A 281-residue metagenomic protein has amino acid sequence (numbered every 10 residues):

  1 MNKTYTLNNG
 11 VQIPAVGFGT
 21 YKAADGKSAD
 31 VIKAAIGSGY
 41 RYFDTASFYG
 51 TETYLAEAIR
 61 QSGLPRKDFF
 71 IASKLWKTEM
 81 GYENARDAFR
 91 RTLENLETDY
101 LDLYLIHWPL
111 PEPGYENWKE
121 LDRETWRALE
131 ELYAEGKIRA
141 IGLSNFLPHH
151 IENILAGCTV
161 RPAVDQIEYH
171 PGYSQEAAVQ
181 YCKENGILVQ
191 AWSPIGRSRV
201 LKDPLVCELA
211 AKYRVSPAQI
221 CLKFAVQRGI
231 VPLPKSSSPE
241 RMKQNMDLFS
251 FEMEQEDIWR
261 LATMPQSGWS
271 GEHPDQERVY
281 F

Functional and structural regions predicted by a protein language model:
M1-F69, G196, F281: N-terminal binding-site loop/beta-alpha segment at the start of enzyme catalytic domains that lines or forms
N8, A56-R66, L93-T98, L155-C158 (+1 more regions): Acidic (Asp/Glu)-rich catalytic clusters
A23-G26, D44-Y54, T78-E83, E112 (+2 more regions): Acidic-and-aromatic substrate-binding clefts and catalytic sites of carbohydrate-active enzymes
A24-A35, G81-L96, H149-I151, S174: Short, acidic/polar
Y42, Y100-L103, A140, V164: Residues at the N-termini of beta-strands
R66-E79, L103-P109, Q166-Y169: A short, structured active-site edge motif that brings together acidic residues
A85-I106, E131-E135: CE4/NodB-like, metal-dependent polysaccharide N-deacetylase domain that modifies extracellular/periplasmic N-acetylated
P111-F281: Beta/alpha (TIM)-barrel catalytic core signal, keyed to glycine-rich beta->alpha loops juxtaposed to Asp/Glu that bind
